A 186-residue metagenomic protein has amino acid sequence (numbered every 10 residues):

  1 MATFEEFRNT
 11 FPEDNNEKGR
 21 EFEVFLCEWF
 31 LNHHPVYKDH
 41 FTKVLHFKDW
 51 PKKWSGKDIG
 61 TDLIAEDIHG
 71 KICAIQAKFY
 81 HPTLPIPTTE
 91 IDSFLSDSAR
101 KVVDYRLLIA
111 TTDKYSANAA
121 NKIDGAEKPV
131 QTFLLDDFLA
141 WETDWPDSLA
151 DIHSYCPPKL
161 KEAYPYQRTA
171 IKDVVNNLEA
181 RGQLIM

Functional and structural regions predicted by a protein language model:
T3-P12, W29, Y37, P51-K53 (+1 more regions): ATP-dependent helicase/translocase motor core
K18-V102: Catalytic centers of nucleases
